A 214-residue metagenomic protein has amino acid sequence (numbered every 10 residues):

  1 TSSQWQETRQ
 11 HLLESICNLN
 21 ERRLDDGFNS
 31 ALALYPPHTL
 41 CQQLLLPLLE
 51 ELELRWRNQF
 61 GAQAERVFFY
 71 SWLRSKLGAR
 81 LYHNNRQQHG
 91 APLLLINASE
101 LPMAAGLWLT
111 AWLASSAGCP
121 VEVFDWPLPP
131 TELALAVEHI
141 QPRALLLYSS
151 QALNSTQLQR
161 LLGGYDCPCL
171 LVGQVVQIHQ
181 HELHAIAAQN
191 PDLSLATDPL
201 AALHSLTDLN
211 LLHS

Functional and structural regions predicted by a protein language model:
T1-N85: Long amphipathic alpha-helical segments
F68-S214: C-terminal regulatory/effector modules of DNA-binding transcriptional regulators
